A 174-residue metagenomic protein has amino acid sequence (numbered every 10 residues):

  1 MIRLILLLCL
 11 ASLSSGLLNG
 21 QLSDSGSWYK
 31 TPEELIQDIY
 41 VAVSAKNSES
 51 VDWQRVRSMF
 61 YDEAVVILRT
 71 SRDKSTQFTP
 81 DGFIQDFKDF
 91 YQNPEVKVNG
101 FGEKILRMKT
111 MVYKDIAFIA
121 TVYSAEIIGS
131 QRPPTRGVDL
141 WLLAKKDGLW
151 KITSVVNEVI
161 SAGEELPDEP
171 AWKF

Functional and structural regions predicted by a protein language model:
L4-L13: Sec-dependent N-terminal signal peptides
L18-S58, W172-F174: Short, low-complexity N-terminal intrinsically disordered segments enriched in polar/charged residues
D24, V66, T70, S75-G129: Surface-exposed, charged secondary-structure patches
I39, V56, A64, I119 (+1 more regions): Hydrophobic pocket/interface hotspot
Y40-A45, Y61, V65, K88 (+1 more regions): Sec-exported extracytoplasmic/periplasmic mature domains
N47-S75: N-terminal, post-signal-peptide region of Sec/Tat-exported proteins
E103-I105, P133-L140: Short, surface-exposed coil-to-beta transition loops
R136-E164: Short beta-strand edge/turn micro-motifs at domain boundaries
